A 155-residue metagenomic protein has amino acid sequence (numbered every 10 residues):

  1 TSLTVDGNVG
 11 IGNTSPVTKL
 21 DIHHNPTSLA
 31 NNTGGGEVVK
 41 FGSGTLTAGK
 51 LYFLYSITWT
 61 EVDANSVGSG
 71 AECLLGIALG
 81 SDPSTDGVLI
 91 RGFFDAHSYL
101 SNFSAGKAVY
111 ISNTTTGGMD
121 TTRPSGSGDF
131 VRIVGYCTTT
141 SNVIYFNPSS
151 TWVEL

Functional and structural regions predicted by a protein language model:
T1, D6-H23: Short sequence segments immediately N-terminal to proteolytic processing junctions that release a mature
N25-L155: Glycine-anchored, exposed beta-strand/edge motif detector
